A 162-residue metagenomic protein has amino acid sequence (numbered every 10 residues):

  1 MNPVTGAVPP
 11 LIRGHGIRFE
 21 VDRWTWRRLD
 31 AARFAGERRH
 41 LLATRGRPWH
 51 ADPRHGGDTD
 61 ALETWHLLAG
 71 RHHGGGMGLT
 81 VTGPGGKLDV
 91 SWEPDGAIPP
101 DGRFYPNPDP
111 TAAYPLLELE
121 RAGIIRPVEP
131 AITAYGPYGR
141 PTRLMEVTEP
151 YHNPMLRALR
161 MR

Functional and structural regions predicted by a protein language model:
M1: Glycine- and charge-rich intrinsically disordered segments
V4-P110: Short amphipathic alpha-helical interface segments
P108-R160: Short, compact, well-ordered microdomains
